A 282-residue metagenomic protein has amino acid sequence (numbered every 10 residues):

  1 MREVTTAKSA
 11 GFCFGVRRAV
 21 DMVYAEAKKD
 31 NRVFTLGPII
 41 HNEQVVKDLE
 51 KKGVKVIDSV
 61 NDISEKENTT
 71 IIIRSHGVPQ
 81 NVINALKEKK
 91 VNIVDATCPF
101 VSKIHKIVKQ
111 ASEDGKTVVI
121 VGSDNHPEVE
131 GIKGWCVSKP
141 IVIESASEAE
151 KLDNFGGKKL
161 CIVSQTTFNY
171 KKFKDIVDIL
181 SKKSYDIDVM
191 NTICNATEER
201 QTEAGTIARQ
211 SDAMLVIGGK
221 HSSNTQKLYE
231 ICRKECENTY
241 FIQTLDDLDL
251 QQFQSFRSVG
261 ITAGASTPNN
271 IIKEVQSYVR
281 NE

Functional and structural regions predicted by a protein language model:
M1-E282: The feature marks the mature, well-folded catalytic cores of soluble enzymes
